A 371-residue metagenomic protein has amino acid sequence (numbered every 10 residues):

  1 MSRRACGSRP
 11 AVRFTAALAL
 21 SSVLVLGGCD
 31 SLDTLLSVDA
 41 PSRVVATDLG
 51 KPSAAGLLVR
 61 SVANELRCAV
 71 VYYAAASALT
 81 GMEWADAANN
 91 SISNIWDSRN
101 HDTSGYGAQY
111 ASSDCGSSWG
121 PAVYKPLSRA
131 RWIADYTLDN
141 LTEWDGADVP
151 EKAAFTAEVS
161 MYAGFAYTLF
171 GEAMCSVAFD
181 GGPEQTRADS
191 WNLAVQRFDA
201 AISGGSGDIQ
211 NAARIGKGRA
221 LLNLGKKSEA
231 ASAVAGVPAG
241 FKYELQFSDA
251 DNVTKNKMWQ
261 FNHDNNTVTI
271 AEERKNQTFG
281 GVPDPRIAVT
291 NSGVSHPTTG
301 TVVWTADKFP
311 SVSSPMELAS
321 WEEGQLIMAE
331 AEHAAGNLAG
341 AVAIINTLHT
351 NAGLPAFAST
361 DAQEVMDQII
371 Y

Functional and structural regions predicted by a protein language model:
M1-P10: N-terminal secretory signal peptides that target proteins for export/translocation
L26-G28: C-terminal motif of bacterial Sec signal peptides marking the signal peptidase cleavage site
D30-F165, L169, A173, V177-W191 (+6 more regions): Short acidic-aromatic linear motifs embedded in glycine-rich loops, typified by GG[WY][YF]DAGD(H) and related
V302-G340: Long, repeat-rich segments with strong aromatic
